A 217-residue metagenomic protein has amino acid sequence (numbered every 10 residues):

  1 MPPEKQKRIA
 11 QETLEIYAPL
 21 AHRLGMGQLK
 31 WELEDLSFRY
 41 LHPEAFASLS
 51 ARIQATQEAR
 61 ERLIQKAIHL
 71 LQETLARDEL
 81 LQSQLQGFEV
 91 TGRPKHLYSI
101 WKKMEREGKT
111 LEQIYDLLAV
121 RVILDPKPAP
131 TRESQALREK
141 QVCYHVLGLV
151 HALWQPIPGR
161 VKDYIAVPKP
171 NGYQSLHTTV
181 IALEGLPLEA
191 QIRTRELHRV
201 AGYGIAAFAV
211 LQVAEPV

Functional and structural regions predicted by a protein language model:
M1-V217: Nucleic-acid processing machinery
